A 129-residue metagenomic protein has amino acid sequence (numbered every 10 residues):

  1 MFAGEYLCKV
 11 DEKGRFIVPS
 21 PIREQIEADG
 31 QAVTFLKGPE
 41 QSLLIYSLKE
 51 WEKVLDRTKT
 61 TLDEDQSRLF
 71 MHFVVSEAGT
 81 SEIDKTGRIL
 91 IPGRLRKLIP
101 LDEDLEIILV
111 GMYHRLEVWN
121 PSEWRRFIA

Functional and structural regions predicted by a protein language model:
M1-L7, E12-K13, I22-S81, K85-T86 (+1 more regions): Flexible "stalk/tail and boundary" regions
F16: Gly/Ser/Thr-rich beta-alpha loop segments that engage phosphate groups in nucleotides
